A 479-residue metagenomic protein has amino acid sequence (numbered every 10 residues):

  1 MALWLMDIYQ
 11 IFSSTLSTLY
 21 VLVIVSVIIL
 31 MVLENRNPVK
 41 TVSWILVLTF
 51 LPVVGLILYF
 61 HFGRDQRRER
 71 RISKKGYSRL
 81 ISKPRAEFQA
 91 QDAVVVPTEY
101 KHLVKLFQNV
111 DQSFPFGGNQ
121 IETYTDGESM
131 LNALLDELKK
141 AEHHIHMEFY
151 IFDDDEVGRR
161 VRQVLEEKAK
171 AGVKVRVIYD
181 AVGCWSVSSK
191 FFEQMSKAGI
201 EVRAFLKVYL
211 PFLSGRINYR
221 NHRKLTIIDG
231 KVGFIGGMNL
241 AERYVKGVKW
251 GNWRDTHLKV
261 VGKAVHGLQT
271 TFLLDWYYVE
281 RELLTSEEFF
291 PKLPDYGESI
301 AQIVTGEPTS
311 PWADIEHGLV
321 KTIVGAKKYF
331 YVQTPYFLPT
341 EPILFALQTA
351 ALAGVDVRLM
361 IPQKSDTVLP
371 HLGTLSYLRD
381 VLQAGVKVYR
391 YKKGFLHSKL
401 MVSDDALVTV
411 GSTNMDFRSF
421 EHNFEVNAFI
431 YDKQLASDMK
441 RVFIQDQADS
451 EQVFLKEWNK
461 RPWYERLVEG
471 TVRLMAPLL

Functional and structural regions predicted by a protein language model:
M1-H317, K321, G325, S365 (+6 more regions): N-terminal localization/anchoring segments of enzymes in phospholipid and broader phosphate metabolism
E193, A346-A350, S376: Short, solvent-exposed amphipathic alpha-helical segments in soluble enzyme and RNA/protein-processing domains
A326, Y336-R358, P362-Q363, T367-L369: Helical hairpin unit composed of two closely spaced alpha helices linked by a short loop
Q333: Short alpha-helical functional segments enriched in proximate histidine and acidic residues
G373, G385: CN hydrolase (nitrilase-like) catalytic-core segments centered on the catalytic cysteine and neighboring Lys/Glu
V388-K392: Active-site donor-binding acidic/aromatic loop of nucleotide-activated sugar and phosphosugar transferases involved
K399: Catalytic-core elements of nucleic-acid end-processing and repair enzymes
